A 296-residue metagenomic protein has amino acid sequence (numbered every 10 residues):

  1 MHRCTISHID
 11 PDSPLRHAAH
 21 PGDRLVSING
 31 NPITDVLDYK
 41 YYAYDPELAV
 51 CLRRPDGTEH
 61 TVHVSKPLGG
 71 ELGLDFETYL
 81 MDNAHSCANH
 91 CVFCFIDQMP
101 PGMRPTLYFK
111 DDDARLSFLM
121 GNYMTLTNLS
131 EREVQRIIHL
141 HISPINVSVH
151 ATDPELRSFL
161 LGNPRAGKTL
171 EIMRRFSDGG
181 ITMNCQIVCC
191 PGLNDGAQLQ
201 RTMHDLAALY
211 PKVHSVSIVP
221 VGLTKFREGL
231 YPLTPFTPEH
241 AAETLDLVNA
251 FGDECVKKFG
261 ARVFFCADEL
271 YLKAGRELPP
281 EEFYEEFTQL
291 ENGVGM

Functional and structural regions predicted by a protein language model:
M1-D10, P14-L15: PDZ/PDZ-like groove recognition
D12-A18, K40-Y41: Short, surface-exposed secondary-structure edge patches
R16-T34: Conserved PDZ fold ligand-binding element
K40-F76: PDZ-domain C-terminal substructure recognizer with occasional recognition of PDZ-binding tails
E59, K66-K212, G222-L247: Conserved Radical SAM active-site core
L193, V213-H240, F259-E282: Flexible glycine/acidic-rich beta-alpha junction loops that bind and position SAM and/or redox cofactors in anaerobic
T244-K257, V263-F264: C-terminal accessory region of radical SAM enzymes
A274-M296: Active-site loop ensemble at the mouth of alpha/beta enzyme cores that anchors a bound cofactor
